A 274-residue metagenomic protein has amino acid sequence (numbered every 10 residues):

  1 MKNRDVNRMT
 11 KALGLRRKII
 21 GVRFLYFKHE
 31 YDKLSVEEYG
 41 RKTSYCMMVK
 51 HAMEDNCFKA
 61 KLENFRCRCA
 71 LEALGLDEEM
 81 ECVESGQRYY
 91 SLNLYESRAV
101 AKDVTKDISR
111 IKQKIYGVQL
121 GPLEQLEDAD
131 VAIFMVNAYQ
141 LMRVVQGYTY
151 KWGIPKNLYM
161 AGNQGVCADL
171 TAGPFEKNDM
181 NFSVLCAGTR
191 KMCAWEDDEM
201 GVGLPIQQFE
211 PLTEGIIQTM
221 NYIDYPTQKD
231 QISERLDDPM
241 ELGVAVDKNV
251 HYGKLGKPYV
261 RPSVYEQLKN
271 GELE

Functional and structural regions predicted by a protein language model:
N3-E274: Acidic, serine/proline-rich low-complexity intrinsically disordered regions
